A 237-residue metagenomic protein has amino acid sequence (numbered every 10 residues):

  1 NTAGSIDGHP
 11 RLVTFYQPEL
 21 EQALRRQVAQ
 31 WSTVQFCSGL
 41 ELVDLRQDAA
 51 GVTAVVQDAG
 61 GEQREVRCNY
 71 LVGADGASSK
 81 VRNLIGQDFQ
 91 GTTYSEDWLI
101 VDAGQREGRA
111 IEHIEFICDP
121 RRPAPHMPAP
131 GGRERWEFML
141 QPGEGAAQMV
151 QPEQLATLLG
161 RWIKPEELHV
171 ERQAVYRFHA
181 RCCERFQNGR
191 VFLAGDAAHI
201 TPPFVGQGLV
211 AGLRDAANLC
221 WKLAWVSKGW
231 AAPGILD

Functional and structural regions predicted by a protein language model:
N1-D237: Core Rossmann-like FAD-binding/catalytic domain of the broad FAD-dependent monooxygenase superfamily
